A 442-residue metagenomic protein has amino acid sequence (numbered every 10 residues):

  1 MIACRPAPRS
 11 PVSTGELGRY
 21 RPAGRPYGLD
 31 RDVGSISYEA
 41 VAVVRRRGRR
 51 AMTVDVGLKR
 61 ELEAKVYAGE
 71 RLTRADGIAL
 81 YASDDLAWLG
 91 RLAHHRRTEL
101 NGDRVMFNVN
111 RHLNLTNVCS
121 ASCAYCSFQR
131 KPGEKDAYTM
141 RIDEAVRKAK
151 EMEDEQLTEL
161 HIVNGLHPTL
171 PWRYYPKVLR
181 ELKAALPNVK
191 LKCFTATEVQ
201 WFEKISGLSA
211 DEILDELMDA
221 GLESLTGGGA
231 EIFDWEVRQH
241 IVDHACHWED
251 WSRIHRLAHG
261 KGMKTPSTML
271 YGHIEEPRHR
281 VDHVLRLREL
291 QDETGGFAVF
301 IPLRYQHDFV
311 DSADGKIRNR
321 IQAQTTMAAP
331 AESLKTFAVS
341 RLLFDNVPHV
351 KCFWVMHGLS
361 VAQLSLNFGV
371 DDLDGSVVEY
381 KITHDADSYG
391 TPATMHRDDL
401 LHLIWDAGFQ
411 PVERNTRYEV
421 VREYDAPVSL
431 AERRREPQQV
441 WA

Functional and structural regions predicted by a protein language model:
P6, S10-V12, G18-P26, I36 (+1 more regions): Short, low-complexity intrinsically disordered segments enriched in A/P/G/S/L with frequent Arg, especially at protein
S37-A87, T98, E153, Q291-A442: Auxiliary Fe-S-binding modules of radical SAM enzymes
W88-P132, A137-V163, L225: N-terminal pre-triad scaffold of radical SAM enzymes
H95, R147, E151, R173-A184 (+5 more regions): Alpha-helical scaffolding segments of alpha/beta enzyme cores, especially the outer helices of TIM-barrel or partial
R111, G133, V163-W172, W235 (+1 more regions): Glycine-rich, proline-tolerant flexible connector loops at the mouths of alpha/beta enzymes
C123, T158-E159, W172, P176-L270: Radical SAM/AdoMet-radical enzyme domain recognition
N164, L186, K190, M218-A230 (+3 more regions): Conserved C-terminal portion of the radical SAM core fold that forms the substrate/S-adenosylmethionine-binding
Y175-K183, L208-A220, E276-E293, S360-L373 (+1 more regions): Short, electropositive alpha-helical surface patch
